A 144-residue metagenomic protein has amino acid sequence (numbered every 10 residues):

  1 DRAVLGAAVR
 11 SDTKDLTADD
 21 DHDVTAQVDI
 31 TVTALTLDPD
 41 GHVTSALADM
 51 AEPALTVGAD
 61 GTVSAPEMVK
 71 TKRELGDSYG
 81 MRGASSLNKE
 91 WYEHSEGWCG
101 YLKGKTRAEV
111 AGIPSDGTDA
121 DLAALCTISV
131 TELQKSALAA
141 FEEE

Functional and structural regions predicted by a protein language model:
D1-E144: Active-site- and interface-proximal helix/loop "cap" or "latch" segments in soluble metabolic and energy-transducing
